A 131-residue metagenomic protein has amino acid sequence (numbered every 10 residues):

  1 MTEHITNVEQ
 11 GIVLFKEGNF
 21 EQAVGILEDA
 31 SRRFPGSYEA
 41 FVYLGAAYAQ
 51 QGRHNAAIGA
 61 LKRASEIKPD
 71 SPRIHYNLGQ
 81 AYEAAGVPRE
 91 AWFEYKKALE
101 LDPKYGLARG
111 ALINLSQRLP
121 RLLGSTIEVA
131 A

Functional and structural regions predicted by a protein language model:
E3-H4, Y38-E39, P72-R73, G106-L107: Helix-start (N-cap) detector for alpha-helical repeat units in TPR-like alpha-solenoids, especially tetratricopeptide
K16-D29, Q50-R63, A84-K97, L119-A131: Structural signature of tandem alpha-helical TPR/SEL1-like repeats, specifically the intra-repeat loop/turn
E66-G86: Mid-chain, well-packed structural core segment of small domains
